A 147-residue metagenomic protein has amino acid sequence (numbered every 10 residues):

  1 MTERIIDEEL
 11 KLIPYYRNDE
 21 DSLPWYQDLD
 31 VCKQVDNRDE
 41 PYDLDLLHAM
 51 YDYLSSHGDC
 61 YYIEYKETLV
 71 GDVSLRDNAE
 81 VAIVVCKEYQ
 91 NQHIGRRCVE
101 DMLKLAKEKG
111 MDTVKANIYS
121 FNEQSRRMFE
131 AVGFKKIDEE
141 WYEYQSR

Functional and structural regions predicted by a protein language model:
M1-D52: A short, well-structured alpha-helix characteristic of acyl/acetyltransferase catalytic modules
D7, Y65, L69-R76, C86 (+4 more regions): Long, contiguous binding/interaction regions
Y15, V85, I118: Hydrophobic adenine-recognition pocket in adenosine-nucleotide-binding enzymes
N37-E88: Acetyl-CoA-dependent GNAT
E80-A82, K115-N117, E143: Short aromatic/hydrophobic contact patches that present stacked aromatics for nucleic-acid/ligand binding
Y89, H93-D101: Conserved acetyl-CoA pyrophosphate-binding loop and the N-cap/start of the following alpha-helix in GNAT-like
R96, S120-D138: Conserved active-site alpha-helix within GNAT-family acetyltransferase domains
A106-S120: Conserved GNAT acetyl-CoA-binding A-motif
